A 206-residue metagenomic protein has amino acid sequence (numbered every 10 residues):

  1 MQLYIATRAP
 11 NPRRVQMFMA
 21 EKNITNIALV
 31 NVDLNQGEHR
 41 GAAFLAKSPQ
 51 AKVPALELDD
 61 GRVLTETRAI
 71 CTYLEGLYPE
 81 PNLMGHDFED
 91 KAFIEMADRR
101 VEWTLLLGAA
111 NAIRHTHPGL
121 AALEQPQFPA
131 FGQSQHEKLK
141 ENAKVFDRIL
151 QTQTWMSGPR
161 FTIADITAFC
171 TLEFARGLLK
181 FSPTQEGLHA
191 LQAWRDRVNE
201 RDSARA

Functional and structural regions predicted by a protein language model:
M1-P129: GST-like domain detector, emphasizing the conserved glutathione-binding G-site in the N-terminal thioredoxin-like
V15, D90, L191-W194, A204: Hydrophobic side chains within well-formed alpha-helices
I24, R201-D202: Acidic-histidine catalytic/liganding microenvironments
V101-E200: GST-like fold's C-terminal all-alpha helical module
